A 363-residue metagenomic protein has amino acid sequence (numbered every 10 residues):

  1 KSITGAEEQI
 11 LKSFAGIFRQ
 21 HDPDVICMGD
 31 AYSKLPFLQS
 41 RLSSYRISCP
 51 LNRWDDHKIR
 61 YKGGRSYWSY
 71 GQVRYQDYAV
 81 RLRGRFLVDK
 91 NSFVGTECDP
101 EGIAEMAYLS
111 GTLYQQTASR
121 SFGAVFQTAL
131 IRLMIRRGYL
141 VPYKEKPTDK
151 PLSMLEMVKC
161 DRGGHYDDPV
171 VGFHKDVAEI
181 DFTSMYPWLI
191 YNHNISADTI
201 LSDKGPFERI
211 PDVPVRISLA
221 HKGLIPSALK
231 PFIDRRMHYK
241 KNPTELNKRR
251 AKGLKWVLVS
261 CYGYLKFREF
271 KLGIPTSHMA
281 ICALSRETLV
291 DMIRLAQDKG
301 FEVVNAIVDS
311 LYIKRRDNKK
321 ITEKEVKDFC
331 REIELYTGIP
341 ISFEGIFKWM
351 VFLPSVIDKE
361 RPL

Functional and structural regions predicted by a protein language model:
K1-L363: Conserved acidic
